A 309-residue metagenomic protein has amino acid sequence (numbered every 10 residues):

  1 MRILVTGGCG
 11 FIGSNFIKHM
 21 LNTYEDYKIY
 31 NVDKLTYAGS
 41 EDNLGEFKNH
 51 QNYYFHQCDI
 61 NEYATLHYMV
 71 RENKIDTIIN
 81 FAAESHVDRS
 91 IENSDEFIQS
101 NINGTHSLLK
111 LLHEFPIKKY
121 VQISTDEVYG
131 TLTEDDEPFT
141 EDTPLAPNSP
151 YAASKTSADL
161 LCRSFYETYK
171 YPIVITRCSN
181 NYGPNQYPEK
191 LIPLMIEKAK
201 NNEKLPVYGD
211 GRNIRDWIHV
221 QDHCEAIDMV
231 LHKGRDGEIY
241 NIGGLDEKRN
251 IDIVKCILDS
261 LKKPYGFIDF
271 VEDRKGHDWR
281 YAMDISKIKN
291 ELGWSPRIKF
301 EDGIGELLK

Functional and structural regions predicted by a protein language model:
M1-N181: N-terminal Rossmann-like NAD(P)+-binding domain of SDR-like oxidoreductases, especially those catalyzing
K18, I29, C58, A199-K309: C-terminal substrate-binding subdomain of Rossmann-fold SDR/epimerase-dehydratase oxidoreductases
F47, E137, P188-I196, I257: A glycine/serine/threonine-rich, flexible loop-to-helix segment that serves as the NAD(P) cofactor-binding "lid"
A64, D76, D88, D95 (+8 more regions): Residues in well-ordered alpha-helical elements
S90, D142-A146, Y171-P184, M195-I218 (+1 more regions): A conserved pocket-lining segment of Rossmann-fold NAD(P)-dependent short-chain dehydrogenase/reductase
V121, V128-E134, K170, Q186 (+2 more regions): Proline-centered turn/helix-capping motifs that create local helix->coil transitions or kinks
D136, P147-S154, P184, P188-I192 (+1 more regions): The catalytic Tyr-centered alpha-helix of NAD(P)H-dependent dehydrogenases
S157, L161, F165, M195 (+2 more regions): Hydrophobic alpha-helix immediately C-terminal to the catalytic Tyr-X-X-X-Lys motif of short-chain
